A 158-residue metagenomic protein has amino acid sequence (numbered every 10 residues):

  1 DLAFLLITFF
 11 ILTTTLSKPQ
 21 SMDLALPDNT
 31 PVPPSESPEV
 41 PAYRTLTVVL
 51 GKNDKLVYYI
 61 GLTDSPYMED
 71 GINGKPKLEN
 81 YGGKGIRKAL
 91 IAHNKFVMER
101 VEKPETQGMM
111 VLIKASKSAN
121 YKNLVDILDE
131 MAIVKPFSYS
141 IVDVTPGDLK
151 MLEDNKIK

Functional and structural regions predicted by a protein language model:
D1-A3, P33, V101-P104, G108: Residue-level signal for well-ordered alpha-helical segments
L2-N80, S140-K158: Extracytoplasmic juxtamembrane/flexible linker immediately downstream of a transmembrane helix or signal peptide
A3, A25, A42, A89-A92 (+3 more regions): A sequence-composition feature that detects small, non-aromatic residues
T13-Q20, L90-V97, K135: Conserved NTP-handling cores and scaffolds of large molecular machines
T47-V57, K84-H93, L112-L124: A short, hydrophobic secondary-structure junction motif
L78-K103: Periplasmic peptidoglycan-binding/anchoring modules of Gram-negative envelope and division proteins
N94, M98, E105-L149: Soluble extracytoplasmic domains of inner/organellar membrane proteins
